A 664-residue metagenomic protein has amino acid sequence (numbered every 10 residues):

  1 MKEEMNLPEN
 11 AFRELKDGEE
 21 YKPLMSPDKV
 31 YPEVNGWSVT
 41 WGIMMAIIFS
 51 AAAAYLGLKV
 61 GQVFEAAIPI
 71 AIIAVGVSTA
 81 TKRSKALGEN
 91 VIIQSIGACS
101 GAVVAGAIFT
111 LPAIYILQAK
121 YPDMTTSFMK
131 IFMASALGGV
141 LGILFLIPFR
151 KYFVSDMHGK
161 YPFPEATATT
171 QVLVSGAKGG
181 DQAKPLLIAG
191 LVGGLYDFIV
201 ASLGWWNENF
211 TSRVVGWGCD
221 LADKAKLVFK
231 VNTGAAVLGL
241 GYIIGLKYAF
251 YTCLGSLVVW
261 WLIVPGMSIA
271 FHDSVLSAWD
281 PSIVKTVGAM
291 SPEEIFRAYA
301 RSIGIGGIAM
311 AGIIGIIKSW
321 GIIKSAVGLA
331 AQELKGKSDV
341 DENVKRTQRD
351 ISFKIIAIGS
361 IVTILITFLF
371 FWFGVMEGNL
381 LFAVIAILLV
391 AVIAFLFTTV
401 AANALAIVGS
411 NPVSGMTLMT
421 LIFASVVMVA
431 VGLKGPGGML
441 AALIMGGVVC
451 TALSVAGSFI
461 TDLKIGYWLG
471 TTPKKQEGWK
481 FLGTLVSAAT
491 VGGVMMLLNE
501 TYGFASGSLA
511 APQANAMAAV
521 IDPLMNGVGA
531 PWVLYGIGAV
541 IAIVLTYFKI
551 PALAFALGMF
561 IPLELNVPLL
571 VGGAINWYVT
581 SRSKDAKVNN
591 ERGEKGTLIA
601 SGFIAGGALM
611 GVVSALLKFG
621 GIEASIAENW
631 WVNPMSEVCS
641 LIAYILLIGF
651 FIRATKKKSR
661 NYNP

Functional and structural regions predicted by a protein language model:
M1-P664: Alpha-helical multipass membrane-protein architecture
